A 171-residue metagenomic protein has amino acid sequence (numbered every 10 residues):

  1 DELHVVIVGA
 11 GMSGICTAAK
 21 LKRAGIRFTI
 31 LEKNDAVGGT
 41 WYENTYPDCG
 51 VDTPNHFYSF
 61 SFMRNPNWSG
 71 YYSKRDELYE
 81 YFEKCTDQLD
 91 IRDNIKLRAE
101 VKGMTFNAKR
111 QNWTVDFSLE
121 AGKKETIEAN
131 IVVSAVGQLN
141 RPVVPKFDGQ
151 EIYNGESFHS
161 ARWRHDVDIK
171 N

Functional and structural regions predicted by a protein language model:
D1-V5, R23, Y46, V51 (+5 more regions): Extreme N-terminal leader/targeting segments of oxidoreductases
E2-H4, R98, K170-N171: Phosphate-coordination loops involved in phosphoryl transfer and adenosine-cofactor binding
E2-I30: N-terminal Rossmann-like FAD-binding beta1-loop-alpha1 element of flavoenzymes
K22-P47: Glycine-rich FAD pyrophosphate-binding loop
D48-F62: Flavin (FAD/FMN) cofactor-binding and adjacent substrate-gating region of FAD-dependent oxidoreductase domains
S59-S69, K74-L78, D87, V136-N171: Glycine-rich dinucleotide-binding loop and its adjacent helix/turn
G70-L139: Feature captures the FAD/FMN-dependent oxidoreductase FAD-binding
